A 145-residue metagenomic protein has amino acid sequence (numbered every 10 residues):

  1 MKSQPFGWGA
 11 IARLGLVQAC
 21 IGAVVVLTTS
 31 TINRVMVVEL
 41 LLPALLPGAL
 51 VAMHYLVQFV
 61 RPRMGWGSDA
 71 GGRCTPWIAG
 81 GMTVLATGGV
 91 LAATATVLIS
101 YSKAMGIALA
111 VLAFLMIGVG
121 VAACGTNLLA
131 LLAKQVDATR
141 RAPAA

Functional and structural regions predicted by a protein language model:
M1-Q58: Helix-loop boundary and gating motifs at the non-cytosolic
I11, G15, G48, K103-L115: The feature captures the transmembrane alpha-helix scaffold of multi-pass secondary transporters
G22, V26, F114, G118-T126: Small-residue-rich segments within alpha-helical transmembrane domains of MFS-like 12-TM solute carriers
L40-L42, G72, A133-D137: Short helix-loop-helix connector
A44-L45, A138-A145: Loop-to-transmembrane helix entry/capping segments in MFS-fold secondary transporters and related SLC/MFSD carriers
P47-D69, A86-T87: Central cavity-lining transmembrane alpha-helices of secondary-active solute carriers, predominantly the Major
A79-A104: C-terminal ends and interior cores of transmembrane alpha-helices in multi-pass membrane transporters/permeases
A122-D137: Intracellular juxtamembrane helix-capping segments at the cytosolic ends of symmetry-related transmembrane helices
